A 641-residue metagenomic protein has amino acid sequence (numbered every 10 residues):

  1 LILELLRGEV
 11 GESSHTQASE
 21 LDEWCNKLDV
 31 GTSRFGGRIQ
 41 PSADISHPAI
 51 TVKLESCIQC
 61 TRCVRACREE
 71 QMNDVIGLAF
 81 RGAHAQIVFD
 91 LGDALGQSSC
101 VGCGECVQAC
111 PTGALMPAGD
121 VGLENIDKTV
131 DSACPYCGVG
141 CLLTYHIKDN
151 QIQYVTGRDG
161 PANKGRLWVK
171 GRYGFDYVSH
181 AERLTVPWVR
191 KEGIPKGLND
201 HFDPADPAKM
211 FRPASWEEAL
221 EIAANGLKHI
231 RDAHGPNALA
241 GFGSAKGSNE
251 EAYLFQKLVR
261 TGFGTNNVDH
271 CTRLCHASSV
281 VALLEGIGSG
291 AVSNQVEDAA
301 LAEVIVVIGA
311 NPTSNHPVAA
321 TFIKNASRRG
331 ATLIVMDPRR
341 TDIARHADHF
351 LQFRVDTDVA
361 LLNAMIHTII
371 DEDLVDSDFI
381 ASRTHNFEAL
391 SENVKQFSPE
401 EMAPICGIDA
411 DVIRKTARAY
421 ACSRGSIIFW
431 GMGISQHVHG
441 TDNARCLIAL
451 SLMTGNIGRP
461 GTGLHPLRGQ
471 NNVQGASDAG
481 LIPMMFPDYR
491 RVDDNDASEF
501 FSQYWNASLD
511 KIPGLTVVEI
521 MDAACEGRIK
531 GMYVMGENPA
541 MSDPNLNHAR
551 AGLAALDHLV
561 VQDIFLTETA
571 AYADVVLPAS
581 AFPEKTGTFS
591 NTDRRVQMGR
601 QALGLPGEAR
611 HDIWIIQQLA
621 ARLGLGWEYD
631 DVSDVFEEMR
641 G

Functional and structural regions predicted by a protein language model:
L1-E4, G8-E9, S13-E372, D409 (+4 more regions): N-terminal export/assembly segments and adjacent metallocofactor-ligating motifs of anaerobic energy-metabolism
L274-A449, M453-P460, L467-R640: Non-catalytic alpha/beta scaffold blocks inside enzyme catalytic domains
